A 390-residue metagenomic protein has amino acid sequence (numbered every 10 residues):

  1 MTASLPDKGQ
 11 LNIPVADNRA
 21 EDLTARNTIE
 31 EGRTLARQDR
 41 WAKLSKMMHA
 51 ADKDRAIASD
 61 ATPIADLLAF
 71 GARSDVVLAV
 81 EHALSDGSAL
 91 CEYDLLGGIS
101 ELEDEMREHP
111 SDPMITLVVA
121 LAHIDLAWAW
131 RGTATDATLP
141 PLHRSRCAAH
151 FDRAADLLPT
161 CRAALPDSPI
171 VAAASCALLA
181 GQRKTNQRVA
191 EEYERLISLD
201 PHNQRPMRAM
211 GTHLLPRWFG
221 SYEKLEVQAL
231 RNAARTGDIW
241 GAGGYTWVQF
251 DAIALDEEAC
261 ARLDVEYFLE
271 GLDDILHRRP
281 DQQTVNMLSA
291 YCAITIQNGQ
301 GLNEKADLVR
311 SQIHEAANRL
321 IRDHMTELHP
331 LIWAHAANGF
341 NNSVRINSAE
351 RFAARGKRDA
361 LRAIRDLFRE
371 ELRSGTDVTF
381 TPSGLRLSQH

Functional and structural regions predicted by a protein language model:
M1, M47-M48, M106, M114 (+3 more regions): Detector for methionine-enriched segments
M1-G97, E108, I321-H390: Extreme N-terminal leader/anchor segments
T2, T24, T28, T34 (+11 more regions): Residue-identity detector for threonine
S59-E108, A122-T160, A164-D167, V171-S198 (+4 more regions): Short coil/linker segments at helix-helix boundaries
D112-I115, D167-P169, P201-Q204, D238-I239 (+1 more regions): Residue-level recognition of tetratricopeptide repeat
P113-D125: Extended, hydrophobic/aromatic-rich amphipathic alpha-helical segments that build helical scaffolds
T116, A172, M207, A242-G244 (+1 more regions): Canonical tetratricopeptide repeat
G243-H390: Eukaryotic alpha-helical solenoid repeat scaffolds
